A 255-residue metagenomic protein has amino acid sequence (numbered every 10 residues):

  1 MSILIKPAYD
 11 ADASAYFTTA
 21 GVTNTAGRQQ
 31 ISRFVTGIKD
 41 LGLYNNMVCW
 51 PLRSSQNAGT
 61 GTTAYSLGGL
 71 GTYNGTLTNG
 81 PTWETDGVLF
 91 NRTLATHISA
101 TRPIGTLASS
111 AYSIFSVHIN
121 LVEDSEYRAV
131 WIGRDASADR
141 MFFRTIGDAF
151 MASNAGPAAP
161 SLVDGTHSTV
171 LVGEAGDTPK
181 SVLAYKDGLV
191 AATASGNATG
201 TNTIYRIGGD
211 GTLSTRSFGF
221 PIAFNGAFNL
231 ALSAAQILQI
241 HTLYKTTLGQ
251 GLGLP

Functional and structural regions predicted by a protein language model:
M1-H97, I104-S109, I222, L238-P255: Extracytoplasmic low-complexity segments
L52-Q56, N91, V117-I119, R134 (+2 more regions): Structured loops at beta-to-helix junctions and adjacent beta-edge loops in soluble globular domains
S54-T60, L121-D124, G176-P179, N229-A235: Acidic glycine-/aspartate-rich tracts in secreted/extracellular proteins
Y73-L94, R102-L107, I114-N197: Extracellular glycan-interaction surfaces
S153, T201-A223, A227, L232: Extracellular glycan-interaction patches encoded by glycine-rich segments
S181-L183, V190-T203, G219-F220, Y244-L248: A compositional/structural signature marking long, glycine- and acidic/polar-rich segments with frequent tryptophans
